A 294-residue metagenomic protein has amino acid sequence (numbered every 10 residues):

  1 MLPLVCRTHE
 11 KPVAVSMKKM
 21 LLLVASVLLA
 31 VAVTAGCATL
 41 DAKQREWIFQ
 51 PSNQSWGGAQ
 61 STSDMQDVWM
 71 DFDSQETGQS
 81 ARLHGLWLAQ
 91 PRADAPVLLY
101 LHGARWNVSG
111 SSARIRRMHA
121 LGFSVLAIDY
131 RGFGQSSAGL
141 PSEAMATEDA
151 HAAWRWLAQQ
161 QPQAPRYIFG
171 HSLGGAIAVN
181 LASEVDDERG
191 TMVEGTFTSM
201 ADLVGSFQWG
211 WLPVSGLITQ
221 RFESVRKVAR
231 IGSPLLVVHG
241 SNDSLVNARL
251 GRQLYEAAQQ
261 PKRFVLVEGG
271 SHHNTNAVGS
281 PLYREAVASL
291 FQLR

Functional and structural regions predicted by a protein language model:
A32-S74: An N-terminal hydrophobic leader/cap segment in hydrolases
T77-W156: Membrane-embedded segments
R114, S224, S233, N247-E256: Short alpha-helix in the alpha/beta-hydrolase fold that links the catalytic acid
Q161-S172: Alpha/beta-hydrolase fold nucleophile elbow
G175-S233, A277, P281: Hydrolase active-site cap/lid region
I231-G232, V237-H239, D243: Short beta-strand/loop motif that positions the catalytic acidic residue of the alpha/beta-hydrolase fold
N242-V246, H273-N274: Acidic catalytic loop of the alpha/beta-hydrolase fold
Y255-N274: Catalytic histidine neighborhood in serine/cysteine hydrolases with alpha/beta-hydrolase-type architecture
